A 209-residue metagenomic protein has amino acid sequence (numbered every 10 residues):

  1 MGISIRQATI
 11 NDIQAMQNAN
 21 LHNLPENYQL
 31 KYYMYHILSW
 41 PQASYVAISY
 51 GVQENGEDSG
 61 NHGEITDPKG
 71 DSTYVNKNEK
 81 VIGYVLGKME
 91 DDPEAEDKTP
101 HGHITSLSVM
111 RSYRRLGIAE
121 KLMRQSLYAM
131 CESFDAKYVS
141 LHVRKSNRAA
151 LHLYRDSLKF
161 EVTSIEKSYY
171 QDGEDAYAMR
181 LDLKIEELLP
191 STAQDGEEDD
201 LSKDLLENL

Functional and structural regions predicted by a protein language model:
I3, I10-R114, L122-F134, D182-K184 (+2 more regions): Acetyl-CoA-dependent GNAT
I5, R115, V143: Conserved SAM-binding loop
I104, V139-V143: Conserved hydrophobic beta-strand within the GNAT/NAT acetyltransferase core sheet that lines the active-site cleft
L116, E120, E132, K145-D175: Conserved active-site alpha-helix within GNAT-family acetyltransferase domains
D175-D182: C-terminal interaction modules of eukaryotic adaptor/scaffold proteins
S191-A193: Compact beta-sheet-dominated globular domain cores
